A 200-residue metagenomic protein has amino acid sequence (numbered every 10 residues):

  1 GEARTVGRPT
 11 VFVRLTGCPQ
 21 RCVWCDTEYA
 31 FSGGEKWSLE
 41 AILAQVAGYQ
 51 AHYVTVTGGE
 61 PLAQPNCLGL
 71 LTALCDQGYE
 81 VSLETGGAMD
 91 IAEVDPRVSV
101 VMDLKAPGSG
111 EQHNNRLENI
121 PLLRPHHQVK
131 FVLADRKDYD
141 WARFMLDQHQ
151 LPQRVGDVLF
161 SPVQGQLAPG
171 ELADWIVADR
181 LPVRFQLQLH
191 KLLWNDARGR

Functional and structural regions predicted by a protein language model:
G1, R8, C25, Y29 (+5 more regions): A near-ubiquitous, low-amplitude feature marking generic local secondary-structure context
G1-T16, Q20-W24, V177-Q186, L193-N195: Flexible, acidic/Gly-rich N-terminal and inter-domain linker regions that tether and position cofactor-handling modules
E2, P19, V23, S38 (+5 more regions): Residue-level signal for well-ordered alpha-helical segments
P9-F12, T16, Q20-S99: Conserved Radical SAM active-site core
L62-R200: Conserved AdoMet/S-adenosylmethionine-binding subsite of the radical SAM
